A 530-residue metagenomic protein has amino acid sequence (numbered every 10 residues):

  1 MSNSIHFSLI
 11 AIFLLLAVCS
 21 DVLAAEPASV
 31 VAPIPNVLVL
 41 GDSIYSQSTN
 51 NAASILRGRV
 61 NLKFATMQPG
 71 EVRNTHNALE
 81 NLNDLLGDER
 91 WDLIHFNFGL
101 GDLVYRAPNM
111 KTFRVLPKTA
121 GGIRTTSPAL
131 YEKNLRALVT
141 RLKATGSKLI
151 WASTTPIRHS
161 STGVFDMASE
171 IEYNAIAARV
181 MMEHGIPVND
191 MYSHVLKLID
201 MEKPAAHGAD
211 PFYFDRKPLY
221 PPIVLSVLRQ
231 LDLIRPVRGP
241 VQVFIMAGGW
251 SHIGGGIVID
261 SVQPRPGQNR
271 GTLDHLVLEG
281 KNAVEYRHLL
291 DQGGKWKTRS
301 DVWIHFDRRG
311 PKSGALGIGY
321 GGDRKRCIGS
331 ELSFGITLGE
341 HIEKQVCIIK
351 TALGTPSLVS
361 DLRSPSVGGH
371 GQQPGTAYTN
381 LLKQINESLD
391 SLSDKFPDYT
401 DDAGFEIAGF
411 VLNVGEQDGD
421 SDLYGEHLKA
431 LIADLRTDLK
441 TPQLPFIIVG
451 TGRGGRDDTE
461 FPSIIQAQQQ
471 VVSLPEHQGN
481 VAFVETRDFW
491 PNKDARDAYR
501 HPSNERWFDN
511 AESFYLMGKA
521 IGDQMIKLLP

Functional and structural regions predicted by a protein language model:
S8-D21: Bacterial N-terminal signal peptides
A24-K133, L228, G267-Y399, G404-F405 (+1 more regions): Conserved SGNH/GDSL esterase-like catalytic core that processes O-acyl groups on lipids and polysaccharides
N36-V39, L62-T66, D92-N97, L149-S153 (+8 more regions): Structural recognition of the beta-strand scaffold that forms the well-ordered cores of secreted hydrolase catalytic
N50-N51, R106-N109, S161-T162, I253-R265 (+5 more regions): Short, solvent-exposed loop/turn and secondary-structure capping segments
N97-G101, M110, R136-I171, V359 (+2 more regions): Active-site segments of SGNH/GDSL-like serine hydrolases that catalyze O-acetyl group transfer/hydrolysis on lipids
T154-R235, G452-L529: Catalytic His-Asp segment of secreted/periplasmic serine-dependent ester chemistry enzymes
V237-N269: N-terminal module-boundary/linker segments of secreted carbohydrate-active enzymes
S388, F396, T400, G409 (+2 more regions): Extracytoplasmic, non-cytosolic globular domains
